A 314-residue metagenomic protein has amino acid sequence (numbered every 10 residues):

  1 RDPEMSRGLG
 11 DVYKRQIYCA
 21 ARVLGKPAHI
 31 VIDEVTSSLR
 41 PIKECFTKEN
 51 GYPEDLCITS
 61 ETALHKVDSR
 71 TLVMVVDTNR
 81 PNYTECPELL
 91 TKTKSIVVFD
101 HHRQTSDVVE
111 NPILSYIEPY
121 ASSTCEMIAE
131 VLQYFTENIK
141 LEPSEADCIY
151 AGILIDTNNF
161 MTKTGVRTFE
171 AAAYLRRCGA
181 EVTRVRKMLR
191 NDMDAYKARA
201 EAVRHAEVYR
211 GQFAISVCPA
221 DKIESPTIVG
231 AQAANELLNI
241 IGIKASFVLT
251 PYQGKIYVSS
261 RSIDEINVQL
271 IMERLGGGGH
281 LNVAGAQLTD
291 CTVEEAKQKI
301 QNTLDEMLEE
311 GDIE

Functional and structural regions predicted by a protein language model:
R1, R7-T47, L64-L72, Y150 (+1 more regions): Hydrophobic helix-and-loop "lid/oligomerization" segment in the mid-to-C-terminal part of catalytic domains
I17, L90-T93, L114-S115, A171: Glycine-rich, phosphate-binding/catalytic loops in enzymes
P41-E44, C86-P87, V108-N111, A129 (+1 more regions): Short acidic, glycine/serine/threonine-rich loops at helix termini
Y52, L56-N111: Active-site cofactor/cluster-binding pocket
E61-L64, T84-E88, S115-P119, N138-K140 (+2 more regions): A generic local secondary-structure boundary/capping motif
D77-R80, Q133-T136, Y257: Short, motif-level signal for alpha-helix interfacial/capping segments enriched in acidic residues and aromatics/proline
I96-V98, I113-Y116, F213-I215, V248: Conserved beta-strand scaffold positions in the cores of enzyme catalytic domains, especially in NTP/NDP-utilizing
H101-A172: Short alpha-helices
